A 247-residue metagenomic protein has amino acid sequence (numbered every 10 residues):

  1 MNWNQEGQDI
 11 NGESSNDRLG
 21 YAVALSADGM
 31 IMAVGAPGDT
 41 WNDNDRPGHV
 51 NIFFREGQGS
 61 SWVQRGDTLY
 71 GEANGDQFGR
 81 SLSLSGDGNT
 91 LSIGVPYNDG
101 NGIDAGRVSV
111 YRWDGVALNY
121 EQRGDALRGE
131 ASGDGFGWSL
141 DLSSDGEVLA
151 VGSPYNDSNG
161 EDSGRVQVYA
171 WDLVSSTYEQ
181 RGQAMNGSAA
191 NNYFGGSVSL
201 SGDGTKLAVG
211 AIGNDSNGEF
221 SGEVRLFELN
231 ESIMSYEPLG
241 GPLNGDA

Functional and structural regions predicted by a protein language model:
M1-A247: Conserved beta-strand/short-helix segments that make up beta-rich extracellular adhesion/recognition modules
